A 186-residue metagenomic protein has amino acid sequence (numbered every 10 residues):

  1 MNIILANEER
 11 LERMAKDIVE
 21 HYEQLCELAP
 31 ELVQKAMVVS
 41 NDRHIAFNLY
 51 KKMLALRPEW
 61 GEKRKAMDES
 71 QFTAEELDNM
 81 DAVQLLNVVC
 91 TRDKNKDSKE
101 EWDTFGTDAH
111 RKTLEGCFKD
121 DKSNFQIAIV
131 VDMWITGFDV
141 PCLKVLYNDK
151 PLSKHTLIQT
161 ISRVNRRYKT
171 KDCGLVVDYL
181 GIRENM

Functional and structural regions predicted by a protein language model:
M1-V130: Conserved C-terminal RecA-like helicase domain
Y22, C26, M53, R57-R64 (+5 more regions): A generic secondary-structure signal for well-formed alpha-helical elements
V33-Q34, A82-L85, P141-V145, K154-H155 (+1 more regions): Short glycine-/polar-rich loops that comprise or flank the Walker A/P-loop and associated switch/sensor motifs
H44-N48, K94-S98, I135-F138, S153-T156 (+2 more regions): Flexible loop/turn segments at secondary-structure boundaries
N124, L157-M186: Conserved segment of the helicase C-terminal RecA-like domain
I129-L143, R163-R167: SF2 helicase motor core recognition
